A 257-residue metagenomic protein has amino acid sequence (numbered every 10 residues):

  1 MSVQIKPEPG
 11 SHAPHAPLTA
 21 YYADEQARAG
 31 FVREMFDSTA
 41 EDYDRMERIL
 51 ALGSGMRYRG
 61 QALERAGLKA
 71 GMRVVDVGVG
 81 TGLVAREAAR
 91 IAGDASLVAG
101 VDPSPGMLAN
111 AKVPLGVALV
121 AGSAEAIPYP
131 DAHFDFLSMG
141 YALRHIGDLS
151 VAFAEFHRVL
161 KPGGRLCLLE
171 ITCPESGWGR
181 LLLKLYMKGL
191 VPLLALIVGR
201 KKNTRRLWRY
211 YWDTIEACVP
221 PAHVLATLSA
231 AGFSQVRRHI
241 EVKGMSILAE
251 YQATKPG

Functional and structural regions predicted by a protein language model:
L52-A70, E87: Conserved alpha-helix/loop element of class I SAM-dependent methyltransferases that forms part of the SAM/SAH-binding
R73-A126: Class I SAM-dependent methyltransferase SAM/SAH-binding core
G93, I146-G147, L160-K161: Helix-to-beta-strand junctions that scaffold the AdoMet/dcAdoMet cofactor pocket in Class I SAM-dependent enzymes
E125-L137: A short acidic, Gly/Pro-enriched loop at the edge of an enzyme's catalytic core that lines a small-molecule cofactor
D135-L149: A short SAM/SAH-binding and catalytic strip from SAM-dependent methyltransferases
S150-R165: A short glycine-rich, Lys/Arg-flanked "PGG" loop and its adjoining helix->strand segment in the class I
C173-T227, A231: C-terminal alpha-helical "lid/dimerization" subdomain adjacent to the S-adenosyl-L-methionine
G232-G257: Core SAM-dependent methyltransferase catalytic element
